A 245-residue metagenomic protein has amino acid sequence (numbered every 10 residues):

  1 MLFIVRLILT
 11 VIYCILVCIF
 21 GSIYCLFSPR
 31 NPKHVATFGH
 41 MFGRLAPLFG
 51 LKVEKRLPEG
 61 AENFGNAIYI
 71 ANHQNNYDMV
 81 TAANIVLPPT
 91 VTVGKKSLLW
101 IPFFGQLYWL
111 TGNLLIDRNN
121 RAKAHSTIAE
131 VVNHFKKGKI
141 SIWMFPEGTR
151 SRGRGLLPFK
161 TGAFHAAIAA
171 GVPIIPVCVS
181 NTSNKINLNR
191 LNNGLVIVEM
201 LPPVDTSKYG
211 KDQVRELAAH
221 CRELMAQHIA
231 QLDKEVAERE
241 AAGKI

Functional and structural regions predicted by a protein language model:
M1-L26, T37, E59-E62, E216-I245: Membrane-interfacial terminal anchoring regions of lipid-handling membrane enzymes
C14-P29, K33-V35, L48-F49, A61-R121: Catalytic core of membrane glycerolipid acyltransferases/transacylases, capturing the structured, soluble-facing
S28, V53-K55, I186: Aromatic-capped interface at the extracytoplasmic side of an N-terminal signal-anchor transmembrane helix
G43-P47: Membrane-cytosol interface motif
K55, L114-D117, T206: Short acidic-hydrophobic, aromatic-tinged amphipathic segments that line or gate anion-handling sites
K55, Y69, T92, V198-M200: Generic preference for hydrophobic
P58-N63, R190-N192: A short beta-turn/loop motif at secondary-structure boundaries
H125-I245: Non-catalytic C-terminal accessory region of glycerolipid acyltransferases and related lyso-lipid remodeling enzymes
